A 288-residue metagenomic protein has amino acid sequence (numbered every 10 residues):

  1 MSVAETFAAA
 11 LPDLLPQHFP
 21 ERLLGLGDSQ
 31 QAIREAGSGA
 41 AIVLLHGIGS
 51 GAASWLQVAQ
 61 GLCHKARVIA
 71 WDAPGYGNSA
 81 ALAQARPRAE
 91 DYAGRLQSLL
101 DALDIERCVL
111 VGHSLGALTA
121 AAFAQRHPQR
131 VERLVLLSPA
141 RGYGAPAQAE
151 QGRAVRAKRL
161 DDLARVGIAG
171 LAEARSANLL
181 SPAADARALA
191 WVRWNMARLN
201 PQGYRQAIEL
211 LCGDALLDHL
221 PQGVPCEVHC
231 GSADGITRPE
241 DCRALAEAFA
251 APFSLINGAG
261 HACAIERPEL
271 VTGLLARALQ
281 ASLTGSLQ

Functional and structural regions predicted by a protein language model:
M1-I42, C63-A66, I105-E106, L275-Q288: Alpha/beta-hydrolase fold catalytic core
F19, G27-D28, A32-R34, L56-Q60 (+3 more regions): Active-site loop/oxyanion-hole signature of alpha/beta-hydrolase fold enzymes
G47-G51, S114: Active-site glycine-rich loops that stabilize anionic/oxyanionic intermediates across multiple enzyme folds
G112, G116, A120: Gly/Ala-rich beta-loop-alpha elbow adjacent to hydrolase catalytic centers
A121, Q125-R126, V131-A164: Flexible "cap/lid" loop of the alpha/beta hydrolase fold
A147-G152, A164-P221: Conserved alpha/beta-hydrolase catalytic His-Asp/Glu region
P225-A259, I265: Conserved loop-alpha-helix segment in the C-terminal half of the alpha/beta-hydrolase fold that carries the catalytic
A250-Q288: Catalytic active-site module of serine/aspartate enzymes centered on a nucleophile-bearing elbow/loop
